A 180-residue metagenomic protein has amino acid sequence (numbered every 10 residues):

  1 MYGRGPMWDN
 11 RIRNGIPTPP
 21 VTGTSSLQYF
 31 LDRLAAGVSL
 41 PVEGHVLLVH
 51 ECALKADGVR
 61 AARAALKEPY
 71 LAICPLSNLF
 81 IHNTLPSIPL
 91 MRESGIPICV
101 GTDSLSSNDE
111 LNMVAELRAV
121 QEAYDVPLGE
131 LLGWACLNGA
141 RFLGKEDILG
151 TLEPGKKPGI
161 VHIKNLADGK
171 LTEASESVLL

Functional and structural regions predicted by a protein language model:
M1, N165-A167: Short beta->alpha transition motifs characteristic of CBS
M1-Y70, H82-I98, D147: Histidine/acidic residue-rich metal-binding segments in metalloenzymes
L40, T84-N165: His/Asp/Glu-enriched, well-ordered alpha-helical/loop segment that forms or immediately abuts the divalent-metal
E51-L54, L76-N78, D103-L105: Active-site beta-loop-alpha junctions enriched in small/polar residues
L71-P75, C99-T102: Short beta-strands and strand-loop turn motifs
L76-I81, L131: A generic structural motif
A167-A174: Short, Lys/Arg- and Gly-enriched loop/turn segments at beta-strand edges
V178-L180: Short peripheral tails and domain-boundary helices/loops at the edges of structured domains
